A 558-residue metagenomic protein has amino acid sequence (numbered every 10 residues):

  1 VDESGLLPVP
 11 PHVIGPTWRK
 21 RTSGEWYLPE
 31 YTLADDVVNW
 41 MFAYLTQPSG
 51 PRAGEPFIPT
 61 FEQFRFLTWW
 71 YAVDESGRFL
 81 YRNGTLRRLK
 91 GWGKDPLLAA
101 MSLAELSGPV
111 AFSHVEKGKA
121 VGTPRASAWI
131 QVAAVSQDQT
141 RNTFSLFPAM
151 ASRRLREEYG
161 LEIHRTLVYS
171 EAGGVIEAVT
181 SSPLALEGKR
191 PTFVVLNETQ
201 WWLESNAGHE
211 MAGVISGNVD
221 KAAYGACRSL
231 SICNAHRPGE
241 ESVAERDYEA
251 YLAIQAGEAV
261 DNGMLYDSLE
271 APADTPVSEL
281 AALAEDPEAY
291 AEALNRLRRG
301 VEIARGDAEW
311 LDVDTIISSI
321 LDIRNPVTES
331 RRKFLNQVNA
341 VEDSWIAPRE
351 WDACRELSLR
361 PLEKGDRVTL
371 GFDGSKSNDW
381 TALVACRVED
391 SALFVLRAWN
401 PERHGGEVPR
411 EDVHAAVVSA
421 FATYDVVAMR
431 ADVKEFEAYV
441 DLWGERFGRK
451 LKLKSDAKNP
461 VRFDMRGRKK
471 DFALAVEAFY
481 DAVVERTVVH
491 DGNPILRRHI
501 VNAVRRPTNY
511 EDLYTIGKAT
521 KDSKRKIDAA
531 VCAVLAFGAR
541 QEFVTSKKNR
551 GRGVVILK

Functional and structural regions predicted by a protein language model:
V1-F372, D425, N502: Phosphate/NTP-binding elements of NTP-utilizing enzymes
G5, P11-Y27, P238-A250, E258-A259 (+2 more regions): Mg2+-dependent endonuclease catalytic cores in nucleic-acid-processing enzymes, primarily RNase H-like
Q47, N206, K333-Q337, L451-K558: C-terminal nuclease/phosphodiesterase catalytic domains that cleave nucleic-acid phosphodiester bonds
R87, A133, E171, V179-S181 (+13 more regions): Generic beta-strand/beta-sheet core signal
H164-T166, S229-A235, Y266, K434-Y439 (+2 more regions): A glycine-rich phosphate-binding loop feature that marks nucleotide/adenosyl-phosphate handling sites
S170-A172, R387-S391, V484-E485: Short acidic-glycine loop/turn motifs at beta-strand connectors
Q200, E279, W345, A353 (+5 more regions): Conserved luminal/periplasmic juxtamembrane motif of membrane-embedded glycan-processing enzymes
L362-E389: Gly/Thr-rich phosphate-binding beta-strand-loop-beta motif of the actin/hexokinase/Hsp70
